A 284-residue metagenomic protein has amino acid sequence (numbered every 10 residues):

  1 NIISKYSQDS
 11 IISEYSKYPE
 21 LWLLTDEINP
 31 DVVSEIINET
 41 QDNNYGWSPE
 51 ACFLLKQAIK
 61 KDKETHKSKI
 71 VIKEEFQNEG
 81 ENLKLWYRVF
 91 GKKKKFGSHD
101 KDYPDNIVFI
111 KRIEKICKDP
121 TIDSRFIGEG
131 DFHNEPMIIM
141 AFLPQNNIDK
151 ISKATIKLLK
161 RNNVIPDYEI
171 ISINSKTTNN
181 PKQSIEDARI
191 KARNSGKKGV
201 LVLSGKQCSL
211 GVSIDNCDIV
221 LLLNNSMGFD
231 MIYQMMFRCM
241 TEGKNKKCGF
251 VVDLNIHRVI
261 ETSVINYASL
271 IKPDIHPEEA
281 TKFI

Functional and structural regions predicted by a protein language model:
N1, E169-A280: Conserved RecA-like P-loop NTPase helicase motor core
I2-I139: Interdomain helical connector at the RecA1-RecA2 junction of SF1/SF2 helicase-like NTPases
S16, D131-P136, V164-Y168, G196-K198 (+1 more regions): Short helix-terminating capping/connector loops at secondary-structure junctions
G80-Y87, D274-I284: C-terminal or mid-to-C-terminal helical accessory/interaction module adjacent to the motor/catalytic core
N106-F126, I151-K160, E186-R189, I219 (+1 more regions): Short, well-ordered amphipathic alpha-helices
M137-A141, G199-V202: Generic beta-sheet signal
Q145-S172: Conserved helicase motor "Helicase C" RecA-like lobe of SF1/SF2 P-loop NTPases
